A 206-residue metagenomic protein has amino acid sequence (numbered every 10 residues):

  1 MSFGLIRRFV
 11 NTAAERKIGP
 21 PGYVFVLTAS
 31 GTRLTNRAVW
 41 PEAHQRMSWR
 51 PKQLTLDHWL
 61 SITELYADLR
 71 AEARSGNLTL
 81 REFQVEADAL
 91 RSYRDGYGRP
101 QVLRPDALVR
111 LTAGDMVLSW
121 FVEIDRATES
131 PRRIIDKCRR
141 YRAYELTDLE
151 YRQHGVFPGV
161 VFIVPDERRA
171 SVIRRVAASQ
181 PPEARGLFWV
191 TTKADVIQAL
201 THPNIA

Functional and structural regions predicted by a protein language model:
M1-R50: Nuclease-adjacent, charged terminal/linker segments that flank catalytic cores
F9, L54-L56, S75-W120, E129-R139: Active-site metal-binding core of divalent-cation-utilizing nuclease and nuclease-like domains
T35-F83: Amphipathic alpha-helical dimerization/coiled-coil segments that flank or bridge DNA-binding/regulatory modules
A71-G76, L111-G114, L146-H154: Alpha-helix termini
F83-Q84, F121-E123, P158-P165: Extended hydrophobic secondary-structure segments that form protein cores and membrane-embedded regions
T128-D136, L146-A206: Non-catalytic C-terminal interaction segments of nucleic acid-processing enzymes
